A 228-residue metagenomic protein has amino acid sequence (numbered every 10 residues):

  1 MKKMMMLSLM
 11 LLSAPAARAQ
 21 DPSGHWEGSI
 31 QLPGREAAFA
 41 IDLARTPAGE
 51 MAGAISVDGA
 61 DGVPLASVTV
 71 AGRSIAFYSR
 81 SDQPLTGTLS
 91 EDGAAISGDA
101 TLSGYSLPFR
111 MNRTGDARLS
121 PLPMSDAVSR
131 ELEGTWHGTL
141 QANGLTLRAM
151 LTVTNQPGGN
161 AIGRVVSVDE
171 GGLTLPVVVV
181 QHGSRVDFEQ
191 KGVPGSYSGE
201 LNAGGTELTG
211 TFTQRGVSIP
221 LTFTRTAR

Functional and structural regions predicted by a protein language model:
M4-S13: Sec-dependent N-terminal signal peptides
M5, D116-S120: N-terminal targeting/docking segments
P15-A19: Sec/Tat signal peptide C-region and signal peptidase I cleavage site
Q20-D92, S97, T101-S103, S120-A203 (+1 more regions): Central antiparallel beta-sheet cores of small beta-barrel/beta-sandwich binding domains
N112-D116, T224-R228: Short beta-strand edge segments in extracellular beta-sheet folds
